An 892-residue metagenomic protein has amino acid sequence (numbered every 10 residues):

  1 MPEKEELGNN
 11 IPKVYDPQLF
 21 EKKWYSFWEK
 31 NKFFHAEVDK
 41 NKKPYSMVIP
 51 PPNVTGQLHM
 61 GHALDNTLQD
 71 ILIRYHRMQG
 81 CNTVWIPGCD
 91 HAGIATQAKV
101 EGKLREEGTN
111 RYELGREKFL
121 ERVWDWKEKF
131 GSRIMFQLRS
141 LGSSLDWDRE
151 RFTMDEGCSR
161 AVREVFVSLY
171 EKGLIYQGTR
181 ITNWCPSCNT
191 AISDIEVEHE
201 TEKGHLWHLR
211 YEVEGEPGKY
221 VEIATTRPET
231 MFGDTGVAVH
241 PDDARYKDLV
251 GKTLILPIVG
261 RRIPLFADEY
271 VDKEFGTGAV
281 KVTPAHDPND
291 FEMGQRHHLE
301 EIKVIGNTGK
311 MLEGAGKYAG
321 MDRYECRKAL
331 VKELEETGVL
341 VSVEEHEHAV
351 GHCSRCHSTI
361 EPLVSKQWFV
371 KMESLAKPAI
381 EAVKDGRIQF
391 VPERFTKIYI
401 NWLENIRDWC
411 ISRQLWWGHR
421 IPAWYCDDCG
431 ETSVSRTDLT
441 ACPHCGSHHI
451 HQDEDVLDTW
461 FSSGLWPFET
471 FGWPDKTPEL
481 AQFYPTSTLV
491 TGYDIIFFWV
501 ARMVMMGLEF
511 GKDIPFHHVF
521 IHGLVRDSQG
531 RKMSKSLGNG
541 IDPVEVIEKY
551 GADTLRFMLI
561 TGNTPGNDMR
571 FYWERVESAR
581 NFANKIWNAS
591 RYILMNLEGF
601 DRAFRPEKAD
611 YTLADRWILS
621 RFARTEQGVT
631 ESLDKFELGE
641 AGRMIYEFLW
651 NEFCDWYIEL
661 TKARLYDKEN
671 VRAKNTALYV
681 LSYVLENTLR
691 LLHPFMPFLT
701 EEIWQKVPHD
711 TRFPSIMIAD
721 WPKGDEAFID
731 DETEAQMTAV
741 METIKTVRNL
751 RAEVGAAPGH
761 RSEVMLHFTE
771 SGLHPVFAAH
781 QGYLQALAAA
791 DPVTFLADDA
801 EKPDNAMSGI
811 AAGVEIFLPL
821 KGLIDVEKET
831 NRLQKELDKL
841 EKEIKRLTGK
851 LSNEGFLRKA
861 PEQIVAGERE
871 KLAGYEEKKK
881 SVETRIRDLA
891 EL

Functional and structural regions predicted by a protein language model:
P2-E5, N9, V14, K23 (+12 more regions): Residue patterns forming the tRNA-binding/recognition surfaces of aminoacyl-tRNA synthetases and related DALR
E6-V48, V100-E101, V123-Q137, D243-Y270 (+5 more regions): Conserved oxyanion/phosphate-binding beta-strand-loop segments in alpha/beta enzyme cores
E37-V100, T153, V162, I223-T225 (+6 more regions): N-terminal catalytic cores of NTP/NDP-binding nucleotidyl/phosphoryl-transfer enzymes
K40-K42, P50-P51, V84-Q97, E150-C158 (+4 more regions): Short, solvent-exposed turn/loop segments enriched in Gly/Ser/Thr/Pro and often Arg
H62-L64, P288-M293, A501-F510, I645: Alpha-helical support elements that line or immediately flank enzyme active sites and cofactor-binding pockets
A63, E222-V239, C353-R355, E361 (+4 more regions): Conserved phosphate/anionic-ligand binding catalytic regions in large, soluble enzymes, centered on
A63-I71, V221-P257, V280-D287, H297-V304 (+3 more regions): Extended active-site and interfacial segments that coordinate phosphate-rich ligands in large catalytic machineries
H208, N401-F461, L465, E509-A552 (+2 more regions): Feature 926 captures the class I aminoacyl-tRNA synthetase adenylation module centered on the KMSKS loop
